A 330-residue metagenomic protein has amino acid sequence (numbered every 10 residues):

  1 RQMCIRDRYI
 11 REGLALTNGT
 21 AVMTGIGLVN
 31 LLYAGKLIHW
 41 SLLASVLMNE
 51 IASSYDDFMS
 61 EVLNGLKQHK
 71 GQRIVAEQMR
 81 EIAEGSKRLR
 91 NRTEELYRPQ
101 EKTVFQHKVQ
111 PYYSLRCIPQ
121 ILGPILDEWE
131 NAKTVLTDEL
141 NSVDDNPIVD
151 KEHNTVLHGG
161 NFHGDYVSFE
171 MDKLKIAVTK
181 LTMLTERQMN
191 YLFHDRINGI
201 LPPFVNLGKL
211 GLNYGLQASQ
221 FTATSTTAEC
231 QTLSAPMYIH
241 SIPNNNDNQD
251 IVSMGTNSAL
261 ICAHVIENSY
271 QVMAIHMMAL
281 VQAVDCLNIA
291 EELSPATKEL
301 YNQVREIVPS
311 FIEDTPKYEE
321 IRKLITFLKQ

Functional and structural regions predicted by a protein language model:
Q2, R6-Q330: C-terminal auxiliary extensions adjacent to catalytic cores
